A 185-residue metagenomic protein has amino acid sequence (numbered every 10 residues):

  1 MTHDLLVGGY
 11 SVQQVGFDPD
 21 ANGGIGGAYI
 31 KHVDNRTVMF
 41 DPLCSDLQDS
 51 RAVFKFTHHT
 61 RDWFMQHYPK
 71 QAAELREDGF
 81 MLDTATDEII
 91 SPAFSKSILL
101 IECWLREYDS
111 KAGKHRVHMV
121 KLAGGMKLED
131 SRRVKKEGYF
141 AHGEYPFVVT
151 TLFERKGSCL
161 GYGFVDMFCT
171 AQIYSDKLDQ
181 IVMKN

Functional and structural regions predicted by a protein language model:
M1-N185: Extended alpha-helical, oligomerization-prone segments that build pores/tubes and scaffolds
